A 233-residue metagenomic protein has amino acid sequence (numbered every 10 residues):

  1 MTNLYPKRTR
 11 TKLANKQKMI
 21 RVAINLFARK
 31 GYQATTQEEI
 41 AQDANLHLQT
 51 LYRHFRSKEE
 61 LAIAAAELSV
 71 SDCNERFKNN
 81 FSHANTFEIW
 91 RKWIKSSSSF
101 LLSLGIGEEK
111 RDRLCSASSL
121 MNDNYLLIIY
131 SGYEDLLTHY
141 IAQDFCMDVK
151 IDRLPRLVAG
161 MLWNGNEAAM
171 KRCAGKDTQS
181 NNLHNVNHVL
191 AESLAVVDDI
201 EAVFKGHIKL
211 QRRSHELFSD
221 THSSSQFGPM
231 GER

Functional and structural regions predicted by a protein language model:
M1-K30, A34-L46: Basic, helix-initiating cap at the start of DNA-binding domains
T2, T138-C146, A168-R233: C-terminal peripheral helix-coil segments that are non-catalytic and often amphipathic
N15, E60-S69, I129, Y133: Alpha-helical DNA-contacting segments of helix-turn-helix folds
M19, S57-A62, D72-C73: Short amphipathic alpha-helical segment with a characteristic S/N-K-E followed by hydrophobic residues
Q42, R56-S57, E67: Residue-level detection of the helix-turn-helix DNA-binding "recognition helix"
A44-F55: Short hydrophobic/aromatic patch on the recognition helix
E75-R111: Hydrophobic alpha-helical connector segments
S118-C146, R153-G160: Amphipathic alpha-helical packing segments from all-alpha helical-bundle domains
